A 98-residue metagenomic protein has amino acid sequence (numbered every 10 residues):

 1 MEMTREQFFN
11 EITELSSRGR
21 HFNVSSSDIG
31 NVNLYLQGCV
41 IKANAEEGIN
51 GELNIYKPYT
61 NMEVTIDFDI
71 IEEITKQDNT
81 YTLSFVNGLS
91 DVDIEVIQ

Functional and structural regions predicted by a protein language model:
M1-E2: Surface-exposed beta-loop interaction hotspot
R5-S17: N-terminal helix-cap/turn-to-beta initiation motif at the start of protein domains
S17-S26: A short, Trp-centered hydrophobic/proline-enriched beta-strand micro-motif
S27-Y56: Amphipathic, interaction-prone secondary-structure segments
Q37-N44, T60-N79, I97: Structured surface patches comprising rigid loops and adjacent beta-strands/short helices at the edges of well-ordered
T80-N87: Short, exposed beta-strand-loop hairpins at the edges of beta-sheets in extracellular/periplasmic proteins
N87-Q98: Edge beta-strand at a domain terminus
